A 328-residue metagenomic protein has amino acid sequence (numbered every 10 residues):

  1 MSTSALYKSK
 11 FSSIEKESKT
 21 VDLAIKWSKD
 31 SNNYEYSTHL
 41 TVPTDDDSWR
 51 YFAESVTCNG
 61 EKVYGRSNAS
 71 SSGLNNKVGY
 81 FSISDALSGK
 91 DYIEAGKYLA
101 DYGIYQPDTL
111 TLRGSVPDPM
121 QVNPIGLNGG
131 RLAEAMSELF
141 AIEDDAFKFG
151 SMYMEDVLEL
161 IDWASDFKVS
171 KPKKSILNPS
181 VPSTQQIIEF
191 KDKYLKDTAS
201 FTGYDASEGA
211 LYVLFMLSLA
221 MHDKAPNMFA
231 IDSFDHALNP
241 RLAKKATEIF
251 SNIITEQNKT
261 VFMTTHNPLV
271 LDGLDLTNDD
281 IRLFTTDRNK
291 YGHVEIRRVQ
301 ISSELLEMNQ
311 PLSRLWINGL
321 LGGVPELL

Functional and structural regions predicted by a protein language model:
M1-D46: Conserved P-loop NTP-binding catalytic core
M1-K8, G209-L219, E248-I249, T264 (+1 more regions): Phosphate-binding glycine-rich loops of NTP-binding sites
M1-T3, K224-A225, F250-Q257: Post-Walker A helix-loop "phosphate-sensing" segment adjacent to the P-loop in P-loop NTPases
K19-V21, A100, D279-R282: Short glycine-/polar-rich loops that comprise or flank the Walker A/P-loop and associated switch/sensor motifs
I25-S31, T57-C58, F190-L195: Short acidic, glycine-rich loop/turn motifs
N32-V169: Electropositive, glycine-dotted interaction segments that contact anionic polymers or phosphate-rich ligands
L158, D166-M221, N227-R241: Conserved ABC ATPase signature
K245-L328: C-terminal lobe/lid and adjacent interdomain/linker elements of RecA-like ASCE P-loop ATPase modules
